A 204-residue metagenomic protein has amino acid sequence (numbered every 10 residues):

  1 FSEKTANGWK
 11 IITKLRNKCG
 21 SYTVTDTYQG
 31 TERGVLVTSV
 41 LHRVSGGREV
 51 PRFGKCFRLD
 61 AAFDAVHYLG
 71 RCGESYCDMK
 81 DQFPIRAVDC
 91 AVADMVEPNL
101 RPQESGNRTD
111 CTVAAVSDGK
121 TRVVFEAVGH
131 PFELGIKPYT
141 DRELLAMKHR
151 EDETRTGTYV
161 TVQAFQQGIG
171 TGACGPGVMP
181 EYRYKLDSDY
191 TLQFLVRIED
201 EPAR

Functional and structural regions predicted by a protein language model:
F1-R204: Beta-strand/loop-rich accessory regions of lumenal/periplasmic or secreted enzymes, predominantly carbohydrate-active
